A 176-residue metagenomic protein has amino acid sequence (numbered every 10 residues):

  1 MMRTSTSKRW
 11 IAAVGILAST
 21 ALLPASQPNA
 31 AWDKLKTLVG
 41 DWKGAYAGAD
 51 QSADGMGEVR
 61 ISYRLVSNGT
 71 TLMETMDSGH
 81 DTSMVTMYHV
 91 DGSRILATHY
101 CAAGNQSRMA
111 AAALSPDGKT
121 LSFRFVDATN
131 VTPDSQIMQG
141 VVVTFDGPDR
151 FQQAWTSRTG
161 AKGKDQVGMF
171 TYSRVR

Functional and structural regions predicted by a protein language model:
M2-A13: Bacterial N-terminal signal peptides that target proteins for export
A12-A21: Bacterial N-terminal signal peptides
A25, P148-R150, A154-R176: Edge beta-strand at a domain terminus
S26-K43: N-terminal helix-cap/turn-to-beta initiation motif at the start of protein domains
V39-K43, S67-T75, S93-T98, G118-R124 (+1 more regions): Short, hydrophobic/aromatic-rich segments at coil-to-beta transitions
D50-D81: N-terminal, post-signal-peptide region of Sec/Tat-exported proteins
V59-L65, V85-H89, R108-L114, M138-F145 (+2 more regions): Hydrophobic/aromatic beta-strand elements that line small-molecule binding cavities or substrate pockets in beta-rich
D77-P133: Contiguous, well-ordered beta-strand patches that form the walls/edges of small beta-barrel/beta-sandwich domains
